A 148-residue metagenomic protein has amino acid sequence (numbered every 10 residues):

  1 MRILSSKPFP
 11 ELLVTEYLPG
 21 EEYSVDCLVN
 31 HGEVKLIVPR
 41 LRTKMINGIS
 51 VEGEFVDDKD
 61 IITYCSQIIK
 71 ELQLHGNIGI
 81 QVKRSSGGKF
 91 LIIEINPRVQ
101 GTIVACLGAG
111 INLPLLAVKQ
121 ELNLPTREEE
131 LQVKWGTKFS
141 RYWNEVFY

Functional and structural regions predicted by a protein language model:
M1-L72, K83-L91: Phosphate-binding site of ATP-dependent enzymes
M45-N47, V56-Y148: ATP-dependent carboxylate activation and anion-phosphoryl transfer catalytic cores that bind Mg-ATP to form
